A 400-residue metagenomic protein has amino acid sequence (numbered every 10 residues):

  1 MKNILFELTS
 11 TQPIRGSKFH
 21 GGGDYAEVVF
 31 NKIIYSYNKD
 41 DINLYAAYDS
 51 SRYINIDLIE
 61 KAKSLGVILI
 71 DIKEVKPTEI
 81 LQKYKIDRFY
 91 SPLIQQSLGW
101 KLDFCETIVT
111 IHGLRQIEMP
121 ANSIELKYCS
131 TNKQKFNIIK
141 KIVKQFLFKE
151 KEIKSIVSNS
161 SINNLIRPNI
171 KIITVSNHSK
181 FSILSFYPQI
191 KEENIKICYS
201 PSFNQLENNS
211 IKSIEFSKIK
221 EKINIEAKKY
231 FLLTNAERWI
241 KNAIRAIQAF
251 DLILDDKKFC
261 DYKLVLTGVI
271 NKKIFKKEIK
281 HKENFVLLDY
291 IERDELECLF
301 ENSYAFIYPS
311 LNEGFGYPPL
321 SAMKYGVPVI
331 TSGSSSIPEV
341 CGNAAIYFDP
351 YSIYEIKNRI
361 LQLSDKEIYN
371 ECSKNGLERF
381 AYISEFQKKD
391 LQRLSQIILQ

Functional and structural regions predicted by a protein language model:
M1-Q400: Carbohydrate transferase catalytic cores enriched for Leloir-type hexosyltransferases
